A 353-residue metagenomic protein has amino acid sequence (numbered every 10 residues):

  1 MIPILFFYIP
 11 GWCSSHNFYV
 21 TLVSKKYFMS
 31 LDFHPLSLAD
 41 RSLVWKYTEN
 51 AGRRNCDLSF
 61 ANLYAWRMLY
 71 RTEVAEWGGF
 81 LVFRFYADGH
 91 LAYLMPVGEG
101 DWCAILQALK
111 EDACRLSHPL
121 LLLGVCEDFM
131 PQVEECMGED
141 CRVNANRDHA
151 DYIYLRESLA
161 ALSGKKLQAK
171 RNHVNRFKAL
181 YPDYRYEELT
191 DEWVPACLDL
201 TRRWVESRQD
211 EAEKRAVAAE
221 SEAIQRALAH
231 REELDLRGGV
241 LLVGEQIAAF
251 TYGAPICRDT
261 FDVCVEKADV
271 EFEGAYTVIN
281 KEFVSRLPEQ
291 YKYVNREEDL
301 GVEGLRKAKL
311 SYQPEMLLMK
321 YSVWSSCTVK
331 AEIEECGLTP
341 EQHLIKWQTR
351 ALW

Functional and structural regions predicted by a protein language model:
M1-P10: Hydrophobic alpha-helical signal peptides and transmembrane signal-/tail-anchor segments that drive secretory-pathway
Y8, H16-N17, Y27: Intrinsic-disorder-associated, low-complexity terminal segments enriched in Asp/Asn/His/Tyr and depleted of Lys/Arg
V20-F83, C336-G337, L344, W353: Non-cleavable N-terminal signal-anchor transmembrane helices
R41, W45-R71, Y184-D269: A conserved beta-strand-loop-helix scaffold within acyl/acetyltransferase catalytic domains
D57-F129, V133, L242-V270: Conserved donor-binding loop and adjoining core beta-sheet/short helix segment in diverse acyl/aminoacyl transferases
G138-R215: Acyltransferase donor/substrate-recognition loop-hinge adjacent to the catalytic core
R142-A161, N295-W353: Active-site/acyl-donor-binding loops of N-acyltransferases
D235-S326: Aromatic (often tryptophan-rich) hydrophobic motifs at membrane interfaces
